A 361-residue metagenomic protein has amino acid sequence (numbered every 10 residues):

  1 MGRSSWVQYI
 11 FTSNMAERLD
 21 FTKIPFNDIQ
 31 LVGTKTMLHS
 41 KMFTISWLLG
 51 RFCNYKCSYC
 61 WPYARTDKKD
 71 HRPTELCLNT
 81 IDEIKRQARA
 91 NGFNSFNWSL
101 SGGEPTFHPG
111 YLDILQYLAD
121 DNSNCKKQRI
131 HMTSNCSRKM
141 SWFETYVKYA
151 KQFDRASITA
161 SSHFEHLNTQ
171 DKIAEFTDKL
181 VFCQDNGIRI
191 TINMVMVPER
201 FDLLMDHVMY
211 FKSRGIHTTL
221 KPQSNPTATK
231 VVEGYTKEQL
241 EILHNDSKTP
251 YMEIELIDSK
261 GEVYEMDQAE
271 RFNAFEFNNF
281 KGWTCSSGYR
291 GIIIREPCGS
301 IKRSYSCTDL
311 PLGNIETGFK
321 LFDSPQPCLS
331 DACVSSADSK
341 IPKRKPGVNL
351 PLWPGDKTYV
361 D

Functional and structural regions predicted by a protein language model:
W6-S46, N91-F93, S336-D361: N-terminal [4Fe-4S]-dependent radical SAM core
Y9, A228-D361: Accessory C-terminal segments flanking Radical SAM cores
T36-N79: Canonical Radical SAM [4Fe-4S] cluster-binding loop centered on the CxxxCxxC motif and its immediate flanking residues
F52, W61, I84-Q87, G261-V263: Glycine-rich short-loop/terminal segments
D82-S99, H108-F211: Radical SAM/AdoMet-radical enzyme domain recognition
G102-G103: Active-site beta-strand/loop signature of hydrolases that rely on acidic residues for catalysis
R155-S157, T169-R271: Conserved C-terminal portion of the radical SAM core fold that forms the substrate/S-adenosylmethionine-binding
